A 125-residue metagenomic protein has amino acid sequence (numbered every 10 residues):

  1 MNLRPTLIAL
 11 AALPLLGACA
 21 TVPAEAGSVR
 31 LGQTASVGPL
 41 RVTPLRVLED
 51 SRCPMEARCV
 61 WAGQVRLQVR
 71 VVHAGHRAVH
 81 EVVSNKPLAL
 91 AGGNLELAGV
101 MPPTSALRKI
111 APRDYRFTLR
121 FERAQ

Functional and structural regions predicted by a protein language model:
M1-I8: Bacterial N-terminal signal peptides that target proteins for export
L15-A18: C-terminal motif of bacterial Sec signal peptides marking the signal peptidase cleavage site
A20-V22: Bacterial signal peptide processing site
A24-Q68: N-terminal secretory signal peptides
V37-P39, A62-R66, R77, L90-G92 (+1 more regions): Extracytoplasmic
V82-S105: Short Fe-S-cluster ligation motifs
T104-D114, T118-F121: Short, exposed beta-strand-loop hairpins at the edges of beta-sheets in extracellular/periplasmic proteins
